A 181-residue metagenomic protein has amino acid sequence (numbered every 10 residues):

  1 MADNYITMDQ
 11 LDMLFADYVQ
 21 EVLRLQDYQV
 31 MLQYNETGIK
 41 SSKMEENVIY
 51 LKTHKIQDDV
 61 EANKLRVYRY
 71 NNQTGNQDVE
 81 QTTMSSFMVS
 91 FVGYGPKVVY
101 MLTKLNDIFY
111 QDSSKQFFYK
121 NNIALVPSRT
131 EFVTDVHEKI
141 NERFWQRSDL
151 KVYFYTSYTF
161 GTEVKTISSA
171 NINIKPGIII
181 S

Functional and structural regions predicted by a protein language model:
M1-G75, S168-S169, I174-S181: Small/polar-rich, solvent-exposed N-terminal microdomains that initiate assembly or binding
I6-Q10, G95-Y100: Soluble non-cytosolic domains of exported or imported proteins
L14-Y18, Y100, K104, I108: Long, highly charged amphipathic alpha-helices
V60, V98-Y100, T159-E163: Intrinsically disordered, low-complexity acidic/polar segments
R66-S90: Active-site-adjacent structural patch at catalytic or cofactor/ligand-binding sites
Q81-P96, L105, W145-T156: Oligomerization/assembly interface segments of phage tail-like spikes and tubes
Y100, Y110-T159: Acidic-leaning, charged glycine-interspersed low-complexity segments
W145-L150, F154-N171, G177-I180: Amphipathic alpha-helical dimerization/oligomerization modules
